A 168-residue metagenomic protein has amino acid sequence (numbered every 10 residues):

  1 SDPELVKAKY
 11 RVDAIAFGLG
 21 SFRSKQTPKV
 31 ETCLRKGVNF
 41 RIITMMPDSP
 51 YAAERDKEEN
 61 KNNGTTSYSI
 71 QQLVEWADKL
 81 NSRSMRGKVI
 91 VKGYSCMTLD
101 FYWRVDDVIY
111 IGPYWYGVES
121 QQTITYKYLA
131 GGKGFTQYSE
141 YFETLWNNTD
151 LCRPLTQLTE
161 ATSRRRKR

Functional and structural regions predicted by a protein language model:
S1-E54, E143-L151: PLD-like (HKD) phosphodiesterase/transphosphatidyltransferase domain
Y10, I43-M45, P50-Y51, N62-G64 (+4 more regions): Intrinsically disordered, low-complexity tails and linkers flanking structured cores
F22, S69-Q72, G134: Soluble or luminal CAZymes and related metallo-dependent hydrolases
A52-D100: HKD-type phospholipase D/PLD-like phosphodiesterase module
V89-K127: HKD (HxKxxxxD) catalytic microenvironment of the phospholipase D
I111-R168: Signature of lipid phosphatidyltransferase scaffolds
